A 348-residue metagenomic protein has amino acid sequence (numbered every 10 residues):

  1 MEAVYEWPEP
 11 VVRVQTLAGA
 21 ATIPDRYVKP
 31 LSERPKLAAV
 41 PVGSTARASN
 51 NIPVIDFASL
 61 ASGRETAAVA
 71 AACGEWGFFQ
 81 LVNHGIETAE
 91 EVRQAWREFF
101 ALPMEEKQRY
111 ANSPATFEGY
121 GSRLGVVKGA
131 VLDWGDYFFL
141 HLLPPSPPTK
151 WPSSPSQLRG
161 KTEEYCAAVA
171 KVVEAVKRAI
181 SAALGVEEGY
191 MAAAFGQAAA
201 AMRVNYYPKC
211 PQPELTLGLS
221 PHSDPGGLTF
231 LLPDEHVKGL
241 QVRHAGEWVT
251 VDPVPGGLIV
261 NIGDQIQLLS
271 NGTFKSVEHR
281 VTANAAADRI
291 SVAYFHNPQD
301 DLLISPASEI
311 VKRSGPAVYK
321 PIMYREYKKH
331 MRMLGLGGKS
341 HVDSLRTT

Functional and structural regions predicted by a protein language model:
M1-T348: Peripheral, non-catalytic segments flanking oxidoreductase cores
